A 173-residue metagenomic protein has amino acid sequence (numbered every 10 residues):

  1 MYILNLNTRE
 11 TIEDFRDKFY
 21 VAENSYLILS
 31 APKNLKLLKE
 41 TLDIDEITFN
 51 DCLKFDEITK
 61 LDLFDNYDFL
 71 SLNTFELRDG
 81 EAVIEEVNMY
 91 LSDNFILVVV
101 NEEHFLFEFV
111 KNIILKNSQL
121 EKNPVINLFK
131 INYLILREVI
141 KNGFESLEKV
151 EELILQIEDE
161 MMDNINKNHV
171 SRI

Functional and structural regions predicted by a protein language model:
M1-I173: Peripheral, non-transmembrane regulatory/ligand-interaction domains of membrane transport proteins
